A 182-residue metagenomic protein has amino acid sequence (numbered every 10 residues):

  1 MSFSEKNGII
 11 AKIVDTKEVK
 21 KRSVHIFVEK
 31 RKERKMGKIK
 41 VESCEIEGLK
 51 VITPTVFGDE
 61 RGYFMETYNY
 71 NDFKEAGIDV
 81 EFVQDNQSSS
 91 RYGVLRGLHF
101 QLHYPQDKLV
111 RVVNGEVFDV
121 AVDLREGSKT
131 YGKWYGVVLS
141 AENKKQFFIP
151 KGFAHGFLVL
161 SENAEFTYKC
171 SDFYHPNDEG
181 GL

Functional and structural regions predicted by a protein language model:
K6: Nucleotide-binding/hydrolysis machinery
I9-T16, I26-K32: Short, positively charged and aromatic/hydrophobic N-terminal segments
R22: Cationic, low-complexity basic patches in intrinsically disordered or flexible, solvent-exposed regions
M36-E142, S161-N163, C170-L182: Non-catalytic, conserved peripheral segments adjacent to functional cores
L139-S161: Conserved metal-binding segment of the jelly-roll/cupin
